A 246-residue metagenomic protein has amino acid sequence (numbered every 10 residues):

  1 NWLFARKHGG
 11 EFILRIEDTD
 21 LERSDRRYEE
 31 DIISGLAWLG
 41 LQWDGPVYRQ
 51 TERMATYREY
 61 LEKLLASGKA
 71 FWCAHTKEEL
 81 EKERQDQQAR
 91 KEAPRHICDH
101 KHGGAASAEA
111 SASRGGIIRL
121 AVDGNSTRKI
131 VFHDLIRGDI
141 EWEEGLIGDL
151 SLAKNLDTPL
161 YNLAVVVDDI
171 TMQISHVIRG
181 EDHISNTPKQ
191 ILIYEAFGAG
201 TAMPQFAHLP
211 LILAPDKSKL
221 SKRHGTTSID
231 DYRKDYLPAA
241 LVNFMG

Functional and structural regions predicted by a protein language model:
N1-A89, S185-T201: N-terminal Rossmann-like or analogous alpha/beta NTP/dinucleotide-binding catalytic cores that position adenine
R6-F12, S34-L39, T56, L163-I170 (+2 more regions): Short amphipathic alpha-helical segments, especially helix-boundary/capping motifs
R23, Y48, I178-E181, Y232: Alpha-helix capping and helix-loop boundary segments enriched in small/acidic/polar residues
G40-W43, H100-H102, Y194, F206 (+2 more regions): Short, surface-exposed, polar/charged, turn-prone segments marking secondary-structure boundaries
A66, W72-K222, T226-I229: Active-site cores that bind ATP or allylic diphosphates and position pyrophosphate for catalysis
H224, S228-G246: A conserved active-site cap/scaffold subdomain adjacent to cofactor or substrate pockets
